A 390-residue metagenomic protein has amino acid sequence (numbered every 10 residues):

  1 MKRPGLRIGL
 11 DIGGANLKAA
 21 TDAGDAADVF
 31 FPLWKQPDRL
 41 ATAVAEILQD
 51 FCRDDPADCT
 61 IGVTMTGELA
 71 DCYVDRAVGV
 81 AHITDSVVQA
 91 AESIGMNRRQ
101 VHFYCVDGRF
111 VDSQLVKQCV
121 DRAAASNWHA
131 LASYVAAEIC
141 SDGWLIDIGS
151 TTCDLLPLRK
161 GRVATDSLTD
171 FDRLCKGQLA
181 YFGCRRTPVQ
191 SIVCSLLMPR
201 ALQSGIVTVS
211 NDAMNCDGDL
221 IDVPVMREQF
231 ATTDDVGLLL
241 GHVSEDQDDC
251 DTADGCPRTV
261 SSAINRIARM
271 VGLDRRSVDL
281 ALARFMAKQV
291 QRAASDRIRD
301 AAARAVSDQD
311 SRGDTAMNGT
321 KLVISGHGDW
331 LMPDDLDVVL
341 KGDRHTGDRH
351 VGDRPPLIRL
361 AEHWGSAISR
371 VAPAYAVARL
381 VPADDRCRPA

Functional and structural regions predicted by a protein language model:
M1-G14, A20, A26-L145, L156-D343 (+1 more regions): Nucleotide/phosphate-binding catalytic cleft detector across ATP-hydrolyzing and phosphate-transferring enzymes
A15, T151: Conserved Rossmann-like nucleotide-cofactor binding loop
I148: Active-site activation/catalytic loop segments of kinase-like enzymes and analogous catalytic loops in related
